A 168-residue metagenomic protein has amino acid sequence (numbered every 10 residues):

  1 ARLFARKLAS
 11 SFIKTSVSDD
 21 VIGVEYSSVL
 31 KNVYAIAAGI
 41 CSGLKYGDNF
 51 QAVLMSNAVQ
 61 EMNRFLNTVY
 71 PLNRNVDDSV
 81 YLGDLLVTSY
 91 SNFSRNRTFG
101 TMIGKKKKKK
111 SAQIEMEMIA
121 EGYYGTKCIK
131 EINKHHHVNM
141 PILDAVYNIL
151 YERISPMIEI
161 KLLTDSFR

Functional and structural regions predicted by a protein language model:
A1-N75: Internal alpha-helical scaffold of NAD(P)-dependent oxidoreductase catalytic cores
S18-V21, K31, A38-S42, Y46 (+1 more regions): NAD(P)-dependent Rossmann-like dehydrogenase/reductase catalytic/cofactor-binding core
